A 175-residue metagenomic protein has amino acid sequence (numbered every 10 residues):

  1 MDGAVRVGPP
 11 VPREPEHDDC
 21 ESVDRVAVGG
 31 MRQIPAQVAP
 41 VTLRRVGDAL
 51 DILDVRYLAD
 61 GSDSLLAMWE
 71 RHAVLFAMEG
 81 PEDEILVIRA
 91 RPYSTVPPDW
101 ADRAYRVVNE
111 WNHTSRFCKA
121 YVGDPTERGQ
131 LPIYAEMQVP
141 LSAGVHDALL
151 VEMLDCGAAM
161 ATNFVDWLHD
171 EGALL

Functional and structural regions predicted by a protein language model:
M1-G80: Charge-rich, low-complexity N-terminal segments
D63-L66, E84-L86, L131-I133: Hydrophobic residues embedded in beta-strands of well-ordered beta-sheets
E70-D102: Long, continuous compositionally biased terminal/linker segments
A90-P132, E136: Short, internal acidic amphipathic alpha-helical interface segments that mediate docking to partner proteins
A135, N163-L168: Glycine-rich and polybasic anion-binding loops at the starts of cofactor/ligand-binding domains
L141-L154: A short acidic/glycine-rich loop-to-helix N-cap element
C156-T162: Glycine-rich, aromatic-bearing surface loops/beta-hairpins
H169-L175: Short, highly charged C-terminal tails/helix-capping segments
